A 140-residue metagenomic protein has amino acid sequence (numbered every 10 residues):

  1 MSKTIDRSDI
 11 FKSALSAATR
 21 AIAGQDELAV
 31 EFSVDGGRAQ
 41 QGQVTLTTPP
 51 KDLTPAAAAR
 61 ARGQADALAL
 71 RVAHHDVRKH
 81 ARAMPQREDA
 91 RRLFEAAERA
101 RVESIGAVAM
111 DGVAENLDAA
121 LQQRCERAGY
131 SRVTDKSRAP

Functional and structural regions predicted by a protein language model:
M1-P140: Basic/hydrophobic alpha-helical interface regions
